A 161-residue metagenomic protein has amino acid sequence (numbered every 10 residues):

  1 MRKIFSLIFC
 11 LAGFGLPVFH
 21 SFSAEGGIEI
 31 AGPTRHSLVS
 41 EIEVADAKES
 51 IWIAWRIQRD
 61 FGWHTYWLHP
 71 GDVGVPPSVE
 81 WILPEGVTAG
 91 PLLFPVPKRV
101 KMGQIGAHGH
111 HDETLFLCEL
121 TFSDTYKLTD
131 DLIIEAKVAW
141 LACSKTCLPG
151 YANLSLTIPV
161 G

Functional and structural regions predicted by a protein language model:
M1-I4: Positively charged n-region of N-terminal signal peptides that target proteins for export
S6-P17: Bacterial N-terminal signal peptides
F22-G161: Extracellular/lumen-exposed scaffold segments
